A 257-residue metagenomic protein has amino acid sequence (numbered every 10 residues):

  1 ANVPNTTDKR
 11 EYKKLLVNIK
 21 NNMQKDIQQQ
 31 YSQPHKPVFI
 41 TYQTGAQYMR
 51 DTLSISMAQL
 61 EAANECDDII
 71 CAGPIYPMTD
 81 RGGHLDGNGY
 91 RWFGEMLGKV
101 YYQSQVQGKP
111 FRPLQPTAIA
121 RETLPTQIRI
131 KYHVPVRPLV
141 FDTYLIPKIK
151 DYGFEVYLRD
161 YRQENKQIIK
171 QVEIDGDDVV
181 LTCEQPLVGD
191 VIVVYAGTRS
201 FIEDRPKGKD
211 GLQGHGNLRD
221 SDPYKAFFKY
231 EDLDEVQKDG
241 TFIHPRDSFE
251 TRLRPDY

Functional and structural regions predicted by a protein language model:
A1-Y257: Cell-envelope and extracellular/periplasmic
